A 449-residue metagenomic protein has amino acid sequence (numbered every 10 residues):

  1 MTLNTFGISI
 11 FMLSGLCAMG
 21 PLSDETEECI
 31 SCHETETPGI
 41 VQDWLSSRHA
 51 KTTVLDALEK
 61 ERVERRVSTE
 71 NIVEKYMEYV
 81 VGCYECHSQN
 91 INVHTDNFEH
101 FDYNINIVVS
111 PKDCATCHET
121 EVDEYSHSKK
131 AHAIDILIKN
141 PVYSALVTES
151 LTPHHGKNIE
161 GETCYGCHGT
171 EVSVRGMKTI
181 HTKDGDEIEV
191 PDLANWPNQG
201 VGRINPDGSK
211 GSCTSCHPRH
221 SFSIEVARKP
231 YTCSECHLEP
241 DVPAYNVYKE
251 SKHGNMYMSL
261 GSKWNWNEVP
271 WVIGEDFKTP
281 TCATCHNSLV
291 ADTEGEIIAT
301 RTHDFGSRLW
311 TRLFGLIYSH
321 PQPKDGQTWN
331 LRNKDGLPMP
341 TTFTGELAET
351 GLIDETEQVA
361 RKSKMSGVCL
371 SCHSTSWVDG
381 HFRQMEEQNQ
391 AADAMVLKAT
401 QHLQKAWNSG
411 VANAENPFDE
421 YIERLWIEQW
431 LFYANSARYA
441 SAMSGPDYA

Functional and structural regions predicted by a protein language model:
M1-I8: Bacterial N-terminal signal peptides that target proteins for export
I10-M19: Hydrophobic h-region of N-terminal signal peptides that target proteins for export in Gram-negative bacteria
M19-E28, E275-K278, S366: Local sequence-structure signature of Cys/Sec-based thiol-disulfide redox active-site neighborhoods
P21-C29, N104-P111: Short, contiguous pre-domain boundary segments
T37-I72, N92-G161, T170-A449: Primarily the internal scaffold of c-type cytochrome electron-transfer domains, especially repeated/multiheme c-type
E74-E85: Long, well-ordered hydrophobic secondary-structure segments characteristic of membrane-embedded and membrane-proximal
G166: Loop-rich non-cytosolic ectodomains and luminal regions
